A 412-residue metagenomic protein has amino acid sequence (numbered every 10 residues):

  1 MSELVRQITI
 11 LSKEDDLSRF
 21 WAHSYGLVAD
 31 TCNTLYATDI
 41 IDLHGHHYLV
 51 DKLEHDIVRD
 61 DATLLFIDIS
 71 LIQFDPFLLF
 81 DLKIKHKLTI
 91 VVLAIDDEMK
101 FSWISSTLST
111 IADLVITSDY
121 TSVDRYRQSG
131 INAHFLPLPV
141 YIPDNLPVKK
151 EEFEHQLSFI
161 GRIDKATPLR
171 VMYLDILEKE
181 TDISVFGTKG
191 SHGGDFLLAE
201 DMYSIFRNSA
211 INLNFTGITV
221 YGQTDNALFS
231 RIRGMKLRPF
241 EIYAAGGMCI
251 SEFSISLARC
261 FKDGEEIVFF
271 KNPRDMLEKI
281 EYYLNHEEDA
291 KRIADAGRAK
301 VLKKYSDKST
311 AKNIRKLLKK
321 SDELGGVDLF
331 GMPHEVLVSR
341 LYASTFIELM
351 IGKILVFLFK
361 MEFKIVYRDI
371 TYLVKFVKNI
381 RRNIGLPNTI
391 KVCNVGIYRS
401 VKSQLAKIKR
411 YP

Functional and structural regions predicted by a protein language model:
S2-L53, I69-L78, T110, L114-D263 (+1 more regions): Nucleotide-sugar donor-binding catalytic core of glycosyltransferases
I57-L65: Proline-aspartate-enriched helix->loop->beta-strand connector
L78-K87, T107-L108: Catalytic-core regions built around general acid/base machinery
K83-D97: Active-site proximal beta-strand in glycosyltransferases
L93-I95, I160-R162, I267: Short hydrophobic "strand-cap" motifs at the C-terminus of beta-strands
E98-A112: Glycine-rich, charge-decorated loop segments at or immediately adjacent to ligand/cofactor-binding or catalytic sites
K236, I267-P273, Y282-E287: Conserved acidic donor-binding segment of nucleotide-sugar-dependent glycosyltransferases
D289-P412: C-terminal amphipathic helix plus adjacent low-complexity, charged tail appended to glycosyltransferase catalytic
